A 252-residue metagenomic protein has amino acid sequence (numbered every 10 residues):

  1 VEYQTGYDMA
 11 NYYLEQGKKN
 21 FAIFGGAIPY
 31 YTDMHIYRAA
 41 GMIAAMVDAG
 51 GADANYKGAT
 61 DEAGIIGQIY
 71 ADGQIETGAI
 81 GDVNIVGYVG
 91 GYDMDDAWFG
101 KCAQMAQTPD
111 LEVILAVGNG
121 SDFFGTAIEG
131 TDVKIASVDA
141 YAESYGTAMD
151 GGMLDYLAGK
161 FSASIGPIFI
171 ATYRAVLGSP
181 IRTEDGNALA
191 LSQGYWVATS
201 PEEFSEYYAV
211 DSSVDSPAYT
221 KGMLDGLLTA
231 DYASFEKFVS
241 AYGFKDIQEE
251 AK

Functional and structural regions predicted by a protein language model:
V1-K252: A residue-level marker of the well-folded mature domains of exported/periplasmic proteins
